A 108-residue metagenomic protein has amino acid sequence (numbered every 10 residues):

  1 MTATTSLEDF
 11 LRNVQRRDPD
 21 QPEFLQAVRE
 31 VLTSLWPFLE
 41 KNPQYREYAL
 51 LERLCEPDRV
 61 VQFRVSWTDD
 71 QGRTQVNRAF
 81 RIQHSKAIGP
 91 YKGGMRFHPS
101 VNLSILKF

Functional and structural regions predicted by a protein language model:
M1-F108: N-terminal ligand-binding/catalytic initiation module
